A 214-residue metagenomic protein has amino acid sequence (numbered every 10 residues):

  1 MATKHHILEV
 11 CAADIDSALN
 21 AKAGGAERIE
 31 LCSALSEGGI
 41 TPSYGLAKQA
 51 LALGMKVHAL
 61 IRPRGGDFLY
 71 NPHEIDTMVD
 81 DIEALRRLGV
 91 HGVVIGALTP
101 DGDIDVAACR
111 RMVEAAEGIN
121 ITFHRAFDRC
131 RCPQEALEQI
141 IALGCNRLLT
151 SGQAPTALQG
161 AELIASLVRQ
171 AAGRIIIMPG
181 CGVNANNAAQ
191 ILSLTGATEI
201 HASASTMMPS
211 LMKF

Functional and structural regions predicted by a protein language model:
A2-I29, A34-T41: N-terminal pre-domain/capping segments
H6-A12, I29-L31, A50, V57-I61 (+5 more regions): Hydrophobic faces of well-ordered beta-strands that scaffold small-molecule active sites in alpha/beta enzyme cores
A13-G24, D67-A84, D128-L143, I164-I177 (+1 more regions): Catalytic cores of alpha/beta
D14, S33-L35, P63-G65, T99-D101 (+4 more regions): Active-site-proximal loop/turn and secondary-structure-junction residues that shape catalytic pockets, frequently
I15, T41, A47-V106, A142: Active-site beta->alpha loop and helix N-cap motifs at the rims of alpha/beta catalytic domains
E27-I40, A84-P100, C145-Q159, T195-F214: Glycine-rich phosphate-binding active-site loops on the catalytic face of alpha/beta enzymes
G39-F68, I104-A126, Q159-A185: Alpha-helix-loop-beta-strand connector modules within alpha/beta enzyme cores
G89-G144: Hydrophobic, well-structured mid-protein blocks that either form specific transmembrane helices
